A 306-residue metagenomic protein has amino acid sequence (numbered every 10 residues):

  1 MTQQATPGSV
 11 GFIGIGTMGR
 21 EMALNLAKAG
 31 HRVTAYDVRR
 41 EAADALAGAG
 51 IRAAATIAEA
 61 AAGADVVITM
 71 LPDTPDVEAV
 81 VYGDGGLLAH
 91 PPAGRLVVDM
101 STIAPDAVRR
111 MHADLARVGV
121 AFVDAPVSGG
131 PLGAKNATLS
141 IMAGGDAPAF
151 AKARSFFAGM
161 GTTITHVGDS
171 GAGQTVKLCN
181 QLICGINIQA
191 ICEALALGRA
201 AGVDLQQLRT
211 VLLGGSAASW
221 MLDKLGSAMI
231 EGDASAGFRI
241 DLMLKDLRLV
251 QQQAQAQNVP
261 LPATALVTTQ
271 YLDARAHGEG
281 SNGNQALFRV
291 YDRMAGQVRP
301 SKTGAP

Functional and structural regions predicted by a protein language model:
M1-T69, R95, M100, P131: NAD(P)+-binding Rossmann beta1-loop-alpha1 motif at the extreme N-terminus of oxidoreductases
I15, T102-Q181: Rossmann-fold dinucleotide-binding core
V33, A53, F122-V123, I164 (+2 more regions): Hydrophobic beta-strand scaffold residues
I57-T69, D73-A121: Rossmann-fold NAD(P) dinucleotide-binding segment
N136-G144, T165, D169-A201, L212-K224 (+1 more regions): Active-site-proximal catalytic alpha-helix in oxidoreductases
Q174, A218-R289: Interdomain hinge/lid region at the active-site interface of Rossmann-like NAD(P)-dependent oxidoreductases
